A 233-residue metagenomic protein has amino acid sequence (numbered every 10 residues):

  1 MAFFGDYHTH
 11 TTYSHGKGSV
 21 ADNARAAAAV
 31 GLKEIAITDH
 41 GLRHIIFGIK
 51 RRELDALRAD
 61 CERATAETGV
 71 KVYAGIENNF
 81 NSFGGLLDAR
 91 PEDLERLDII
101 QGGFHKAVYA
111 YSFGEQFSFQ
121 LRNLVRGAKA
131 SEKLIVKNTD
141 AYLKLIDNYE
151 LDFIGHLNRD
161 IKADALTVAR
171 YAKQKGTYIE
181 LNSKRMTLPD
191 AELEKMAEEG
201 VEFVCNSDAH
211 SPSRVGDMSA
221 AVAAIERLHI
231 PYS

Functional and structural regions predicted by a protein language model:
M1-T9, V20-A21, A89-E92, S112-F113 (+2 more regions): Charged catalytic cores and adjacent phosphate/nucleic-acid-binding surfaces used for phosphate/nucleic-acid chemistry
H8, A27, D39, V72 (+5 more regions): Divalent metal-coordination and catalytic microenvironments
T9-T12, L42, F80, K106 (+2 more regions): Short, glycine/acidic-enriched loop or turn micro-motifs at the edges of active sites
S14-V20: Glycine-rich anion/phosphate-binding loops
A21-A36, A59-G69: Alpha-helical scaffold segments that flank or form the walls of functional sites
I35-I46: Short, conserved active-site loops that position catalytic residues or coordinate cofactors/metal ions across diverse
H40-G41, E77, K184, A209: Short, ordered loop/turn segments at secondary-structure junctions
F47-Q174, E226-P231: Extended substrate/RNA-proximal surfaces in nucleic-acid metabolism proteins
